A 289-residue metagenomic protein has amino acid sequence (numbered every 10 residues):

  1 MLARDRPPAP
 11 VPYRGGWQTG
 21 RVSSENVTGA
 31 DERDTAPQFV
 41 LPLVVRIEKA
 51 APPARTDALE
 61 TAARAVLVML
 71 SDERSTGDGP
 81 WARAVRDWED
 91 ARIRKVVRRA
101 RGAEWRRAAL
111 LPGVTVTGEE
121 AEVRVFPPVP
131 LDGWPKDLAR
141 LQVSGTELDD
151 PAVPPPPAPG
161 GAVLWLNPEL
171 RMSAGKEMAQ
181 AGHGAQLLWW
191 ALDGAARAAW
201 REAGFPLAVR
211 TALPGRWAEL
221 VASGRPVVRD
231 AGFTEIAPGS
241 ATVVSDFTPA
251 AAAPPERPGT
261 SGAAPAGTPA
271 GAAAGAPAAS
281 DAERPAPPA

Functional and structural regions predicted by a protein language model:
L2-L207, L213-A222, A231-G267, A279-A289: Positively charged, small/polar-rich N-terminal and surface patches that mediate targeting and assembly and bind
V227-R229: Long C-terminal intrinsically disordered regulatory segments enriched in low-complexity Pro/Ser/Thr and charged residues
